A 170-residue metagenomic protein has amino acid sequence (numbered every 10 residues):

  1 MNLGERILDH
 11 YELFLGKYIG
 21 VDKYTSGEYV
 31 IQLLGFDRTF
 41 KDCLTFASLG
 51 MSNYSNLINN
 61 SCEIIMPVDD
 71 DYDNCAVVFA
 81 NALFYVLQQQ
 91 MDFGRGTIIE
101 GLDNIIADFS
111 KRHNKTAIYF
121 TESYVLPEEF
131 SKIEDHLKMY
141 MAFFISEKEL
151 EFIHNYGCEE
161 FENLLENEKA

Functional and structural regions predicted by a protein language model:
M1-S61, I65-A170: Acidic, proline/glycine-rich low-complexity IDRs
